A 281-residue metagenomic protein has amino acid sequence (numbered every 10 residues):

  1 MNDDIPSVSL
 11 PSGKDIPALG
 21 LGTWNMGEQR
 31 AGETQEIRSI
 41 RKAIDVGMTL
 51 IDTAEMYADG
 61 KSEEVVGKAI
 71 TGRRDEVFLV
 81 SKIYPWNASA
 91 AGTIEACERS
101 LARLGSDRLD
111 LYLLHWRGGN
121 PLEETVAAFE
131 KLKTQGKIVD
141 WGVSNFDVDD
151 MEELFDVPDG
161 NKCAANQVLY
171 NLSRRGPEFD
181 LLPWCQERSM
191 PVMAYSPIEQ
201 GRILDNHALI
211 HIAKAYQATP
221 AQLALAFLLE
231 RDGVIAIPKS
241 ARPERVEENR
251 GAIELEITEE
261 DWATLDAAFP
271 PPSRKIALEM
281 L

Functional and structural regions predicted by a protein language model:
M1-V77, M280-L281: N-terminal binding-site loop/beta-alpha segment at the start of enzyme catalytic domains that lines or forms
S7, R117-L281: Beta/alpha (TIM)-barrel catalytic core signal, keyed to glycine-rich beta->alpha loops juxtaposed to Asp/Glu that bind
L10-P11, D45, G67-D75, E98-D107 (+3 more regions): Acidic (Asp/Glu)-rich catalytic clusters
D15-L19, G47-L50, R74-V77, S106-D110 (+4 more regions): Short, well-ordered coil/turn segments that N-cap beta-strands
G22-T34, S81-A91, H115: Active-site mouth loops of central-metabolism enzymes
R30-A43, S89-L104, E124, M151-E152 (+1 more regions): Short, acidic/polar
E76-A88, L111-H115, N145, V168-Y170: A short, structured active-site edge motif that brings together acidic residues
L104-N120: Active-site groove signature of glycoside hydrolases
